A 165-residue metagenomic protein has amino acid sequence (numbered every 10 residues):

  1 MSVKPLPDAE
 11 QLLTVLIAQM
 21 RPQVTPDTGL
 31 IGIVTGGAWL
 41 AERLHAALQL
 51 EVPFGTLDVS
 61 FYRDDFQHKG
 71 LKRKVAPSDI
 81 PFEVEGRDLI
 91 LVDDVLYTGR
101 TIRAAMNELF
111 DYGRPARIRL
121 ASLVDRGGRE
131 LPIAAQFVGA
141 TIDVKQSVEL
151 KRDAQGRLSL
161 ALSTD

Functional and structural regions predicted by a protein language model:
M1-D165: PRPP-associated nucleotide enzymes
